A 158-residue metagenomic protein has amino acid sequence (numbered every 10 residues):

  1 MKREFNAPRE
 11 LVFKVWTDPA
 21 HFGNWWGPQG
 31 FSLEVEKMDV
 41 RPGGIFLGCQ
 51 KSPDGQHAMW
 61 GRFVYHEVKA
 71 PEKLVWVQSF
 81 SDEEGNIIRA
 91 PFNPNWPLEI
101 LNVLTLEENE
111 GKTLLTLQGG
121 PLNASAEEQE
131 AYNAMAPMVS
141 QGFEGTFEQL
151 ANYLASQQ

Functional and structural regions predicted by a protein language model:
M1-L33: Hydrophobic ligand-binding cavity/cleft-lining segments
M1-N6, V64, L104-T105: Short, well-ordered beta-strand elements within core beta-sheets of diverse protein domains
N6, A70-P71, N109-K112: Short strand-connecting beta-turns/loops that link adjacent beta-strands
A7, D82, P121-N123: Beta-strand elements of well-folded, non-transmembrane domains
V12-F13, F22, F46, Y65 (+4 more regions): Hydrophobic pocket/interface hotspot
V35-R89: Glycine-rich portal/gate segments that line the openings of hydrophobic small-molecule binding cavities
N86-Q141: Beta-strand/loop substructures that line and gate deep hydrophobic ligand-binding cavities in soluble
N152-Q158: Short, highly charged C-terminal tails/helix-capping segments
